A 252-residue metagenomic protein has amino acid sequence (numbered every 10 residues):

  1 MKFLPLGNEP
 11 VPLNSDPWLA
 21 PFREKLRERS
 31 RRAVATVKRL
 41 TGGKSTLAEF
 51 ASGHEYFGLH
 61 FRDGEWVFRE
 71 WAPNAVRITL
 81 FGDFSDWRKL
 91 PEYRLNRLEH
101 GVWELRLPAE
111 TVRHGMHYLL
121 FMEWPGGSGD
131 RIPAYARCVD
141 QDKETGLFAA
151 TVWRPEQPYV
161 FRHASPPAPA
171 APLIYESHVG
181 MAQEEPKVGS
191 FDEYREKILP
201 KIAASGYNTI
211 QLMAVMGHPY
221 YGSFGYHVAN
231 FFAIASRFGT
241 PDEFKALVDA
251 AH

Functional and structural regions predicted by a protein language model:
M1-V67, R88, R94-E176, M181-P186 (+1 more regions): The feature marks proteins involved in alpha-glucan
E70, L120, S177, I202 (+3 more regions): Conserved, mostly hydrophobic/aromatic
W71-I78: Short proline/glycine-enriched turn/loop motifs at strand-loop junctions of beta-rich domains
L80-G82: Conserved aromatic beta-strand anchor motif in extracellular beta-sandwich/beta-rich domains
P166-A170, A203-A204, H252: Extracellular/periplasmic catalytic domains that process cell-envelope and extracellular macromolecules
G189, L199-A246: Aromatic-lined carbohydrate-binding/catalytic grooves of carbohydrate-active enzymes
A246-H252: Short, intrinsically disordered, charge-balanced linker/junction segments flanking boundaries in proteins
